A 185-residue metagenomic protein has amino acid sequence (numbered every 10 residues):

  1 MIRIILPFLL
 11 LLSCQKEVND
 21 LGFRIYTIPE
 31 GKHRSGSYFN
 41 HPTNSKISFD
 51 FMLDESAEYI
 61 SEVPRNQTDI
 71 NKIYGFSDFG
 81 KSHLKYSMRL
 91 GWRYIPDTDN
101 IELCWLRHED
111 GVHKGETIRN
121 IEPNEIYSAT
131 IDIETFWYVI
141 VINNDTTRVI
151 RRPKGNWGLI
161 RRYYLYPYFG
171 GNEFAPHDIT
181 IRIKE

Functional and structural regions predicted by a protein language model:
M1-P7: Sec-dependent signal peptide recognition, specifically the positively charged N-region followed immediately by
L12-S13: C-terminal motif of bacterial Sec signal peptides marking the signal peptidase cleavage site
D20-E102: Secretory/extracellular carbohydrate-interaction modules and structurally similar beta-sandwich "look-alikes"
N40-P42, N120-E122, F174: Surface-exposed coil/turn segments at beta-strand junctions on protein surfaces, enriched
C104-S128: Short, aromatic/His-centered strand-loop micro-motif at the edge of beta-sheets
E125-V141: Short tryptophan-centered beta-strand motifs in secreted/extracellular beta-sheet-rich domains of glycan-recognition
R151-I181: Flexible glycan-contacting loops in extracellular carbohydrate-active proteins
